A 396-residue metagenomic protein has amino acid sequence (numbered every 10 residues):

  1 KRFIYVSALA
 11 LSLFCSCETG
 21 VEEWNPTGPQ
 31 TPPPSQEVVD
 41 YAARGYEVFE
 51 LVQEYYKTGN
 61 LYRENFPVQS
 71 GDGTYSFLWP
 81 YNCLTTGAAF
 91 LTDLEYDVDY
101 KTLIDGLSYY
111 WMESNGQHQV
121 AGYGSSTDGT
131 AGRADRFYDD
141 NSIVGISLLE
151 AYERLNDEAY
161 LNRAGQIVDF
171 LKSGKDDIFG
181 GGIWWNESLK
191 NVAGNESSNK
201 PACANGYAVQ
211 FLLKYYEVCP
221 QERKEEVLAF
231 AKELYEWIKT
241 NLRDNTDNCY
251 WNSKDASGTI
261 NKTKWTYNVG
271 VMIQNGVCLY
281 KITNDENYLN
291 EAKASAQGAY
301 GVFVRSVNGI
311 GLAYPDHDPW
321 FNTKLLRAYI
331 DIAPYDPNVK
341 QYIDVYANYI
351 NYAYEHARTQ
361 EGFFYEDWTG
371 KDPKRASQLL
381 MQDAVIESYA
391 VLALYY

Functional and structural regions predicted by a protein language model:
K1-C15: Sec-dependent bacterial lipoprotein signal peptides
L13-D40: Bacterial Sec-dependent N-terminal signal peptides
P33-G87, L91-D139, K200, A292-A294 (+1 more regions): CBM-like carbohydrate-recognition segments
T92, Y152-N156, Y216-R223, Y280-N284 (+3 more regions): Short coil/turn linking the two alpha-helices of tandem helical-hairpin repeats
V98-V218, L228-K232: Extended ligand-binding groove/face enriched in aromatic
N205-Y215, E226-G276: Active-site cradle of extracellular carbohydrate-active enzymes
W265-T283, Y288-F303: Oxyanion-binding "anion nests"
